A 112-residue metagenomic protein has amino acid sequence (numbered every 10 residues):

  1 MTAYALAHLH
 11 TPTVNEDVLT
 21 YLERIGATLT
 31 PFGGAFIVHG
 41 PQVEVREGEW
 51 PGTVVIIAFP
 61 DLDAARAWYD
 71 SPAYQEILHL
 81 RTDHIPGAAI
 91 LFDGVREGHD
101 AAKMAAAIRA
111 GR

Functional and structural regions predicted by a protein language model:
M1-T53, P60-A67, D93-R112: Short S/T/G/P-rich N-terminal loop/turn motif that feeds into the first structured element of a domain
D63-E97: A contiguous, mid-protein "functional segment" used to position or interact with cofactors/ions or partner subunits
